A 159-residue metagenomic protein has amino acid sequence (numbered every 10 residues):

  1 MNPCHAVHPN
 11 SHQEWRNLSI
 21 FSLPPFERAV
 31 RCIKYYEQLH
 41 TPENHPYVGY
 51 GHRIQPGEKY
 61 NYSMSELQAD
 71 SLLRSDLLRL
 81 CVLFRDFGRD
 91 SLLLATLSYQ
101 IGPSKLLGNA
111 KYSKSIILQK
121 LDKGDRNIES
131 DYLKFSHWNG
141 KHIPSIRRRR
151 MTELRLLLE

Functional and structural regions predicted by a protein language model:
N2-H40, H52, P56, M64-L83 (+1 more regions): Long, amphipathic alpha-helical surface segments
T41-N44, F84-L93: Surface-exposed patches in mature extracellular/periplasmic domains of secreted proteins
L92-K105: Short N-proximal segments of mature Sec-exported proteins
